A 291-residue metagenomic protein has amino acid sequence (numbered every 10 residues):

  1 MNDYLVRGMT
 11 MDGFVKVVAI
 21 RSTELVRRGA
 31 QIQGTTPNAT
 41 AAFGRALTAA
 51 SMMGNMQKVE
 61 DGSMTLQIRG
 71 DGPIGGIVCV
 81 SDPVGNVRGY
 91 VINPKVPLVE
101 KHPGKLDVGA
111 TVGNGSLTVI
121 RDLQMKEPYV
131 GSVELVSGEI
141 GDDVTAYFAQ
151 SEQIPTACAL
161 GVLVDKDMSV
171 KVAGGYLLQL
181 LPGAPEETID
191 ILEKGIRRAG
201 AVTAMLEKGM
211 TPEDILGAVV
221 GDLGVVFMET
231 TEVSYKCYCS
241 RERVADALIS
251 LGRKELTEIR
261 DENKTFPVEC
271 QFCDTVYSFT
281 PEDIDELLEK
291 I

Functional and structural regions predicted by a protein language model:
M1-E229: Interaction interfaces in information-processing and related assembly proteins
R197-I291: Cys/His-clustered metal-coordination modules, chiefly Zn-binding fingers
